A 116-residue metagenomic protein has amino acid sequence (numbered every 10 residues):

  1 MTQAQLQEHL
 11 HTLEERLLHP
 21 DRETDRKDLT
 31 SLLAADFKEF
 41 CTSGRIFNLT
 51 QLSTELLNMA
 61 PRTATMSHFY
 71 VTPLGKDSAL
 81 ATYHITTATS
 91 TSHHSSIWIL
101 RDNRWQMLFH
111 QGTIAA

Functional and structural regions predicted by a protein language model:
T2-E23, K27-S31, D36-A116: A beta-strand edge to alpha-helix "cap/lid" segment located at domain peripheries
